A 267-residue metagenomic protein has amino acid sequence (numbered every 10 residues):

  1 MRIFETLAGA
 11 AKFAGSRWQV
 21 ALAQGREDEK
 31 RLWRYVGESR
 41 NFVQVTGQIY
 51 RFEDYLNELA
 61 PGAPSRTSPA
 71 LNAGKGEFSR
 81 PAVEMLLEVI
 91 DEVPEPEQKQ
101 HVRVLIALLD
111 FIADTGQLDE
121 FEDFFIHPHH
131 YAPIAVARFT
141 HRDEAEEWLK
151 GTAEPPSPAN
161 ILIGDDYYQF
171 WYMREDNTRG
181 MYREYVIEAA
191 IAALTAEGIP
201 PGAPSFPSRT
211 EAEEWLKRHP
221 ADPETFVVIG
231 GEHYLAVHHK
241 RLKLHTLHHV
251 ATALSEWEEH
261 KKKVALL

Functional and structural regions predicted by a protein language model:
R2-F4, A8-A10, L22, I126 (+3 more regions): Alpha-helical structural signal
I3-R17, L32, K75-V83: Short amphipathic alpha-helical heptad-repeat segments
T6, T140-E144, S208: Alpha-helix N-cap recognition
A8, G15, L22, G37-R40 (+7 more regions): Residue-level detector of alpha-helical secondary structure
Q19-K30, Q48-Y50, E92-K99, Q117-L118: Charged, low-complexity interaction regions
R31-G37, N41-D54, L59, I112 (+4 more regions): Acidic, low-complexity, intrinsically disordered interaction modules
R66-V93, Q98-Q100, L105-A107, D114-L118 (+1 more regions): Long, charge-patterned amphipathic interaction tracts in eukaryotic proteins
E147-L266: N-terminal accessory interaction module
